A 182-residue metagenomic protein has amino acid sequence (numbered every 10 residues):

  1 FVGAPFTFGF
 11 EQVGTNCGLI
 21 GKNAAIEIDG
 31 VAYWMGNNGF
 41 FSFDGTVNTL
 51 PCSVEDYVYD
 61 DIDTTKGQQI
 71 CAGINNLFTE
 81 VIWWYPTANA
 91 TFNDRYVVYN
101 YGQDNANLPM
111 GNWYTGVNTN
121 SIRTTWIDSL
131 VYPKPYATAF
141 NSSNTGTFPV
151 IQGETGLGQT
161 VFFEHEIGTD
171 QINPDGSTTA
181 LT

Functional and structural regions predicted by a protein language model:
F1-G14: Surface-exposed extracellular loop regions of Gram-negative outer-membrane beta-barrel proteins
N16-V31, N37-T182: Beta-sheet repeat architectures centered on beta-propellers
